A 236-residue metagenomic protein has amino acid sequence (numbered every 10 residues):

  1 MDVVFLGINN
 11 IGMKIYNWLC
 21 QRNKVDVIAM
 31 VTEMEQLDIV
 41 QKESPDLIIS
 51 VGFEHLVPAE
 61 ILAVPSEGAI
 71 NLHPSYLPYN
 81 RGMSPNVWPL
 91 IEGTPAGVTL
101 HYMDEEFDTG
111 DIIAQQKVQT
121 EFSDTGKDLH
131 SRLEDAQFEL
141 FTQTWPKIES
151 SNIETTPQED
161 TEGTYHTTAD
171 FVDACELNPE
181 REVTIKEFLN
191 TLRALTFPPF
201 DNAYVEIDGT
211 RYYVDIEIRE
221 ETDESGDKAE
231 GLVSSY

Functional and structural regions predicted by a protein language model:
M1-Y236: One-carbon transfer enzymes
